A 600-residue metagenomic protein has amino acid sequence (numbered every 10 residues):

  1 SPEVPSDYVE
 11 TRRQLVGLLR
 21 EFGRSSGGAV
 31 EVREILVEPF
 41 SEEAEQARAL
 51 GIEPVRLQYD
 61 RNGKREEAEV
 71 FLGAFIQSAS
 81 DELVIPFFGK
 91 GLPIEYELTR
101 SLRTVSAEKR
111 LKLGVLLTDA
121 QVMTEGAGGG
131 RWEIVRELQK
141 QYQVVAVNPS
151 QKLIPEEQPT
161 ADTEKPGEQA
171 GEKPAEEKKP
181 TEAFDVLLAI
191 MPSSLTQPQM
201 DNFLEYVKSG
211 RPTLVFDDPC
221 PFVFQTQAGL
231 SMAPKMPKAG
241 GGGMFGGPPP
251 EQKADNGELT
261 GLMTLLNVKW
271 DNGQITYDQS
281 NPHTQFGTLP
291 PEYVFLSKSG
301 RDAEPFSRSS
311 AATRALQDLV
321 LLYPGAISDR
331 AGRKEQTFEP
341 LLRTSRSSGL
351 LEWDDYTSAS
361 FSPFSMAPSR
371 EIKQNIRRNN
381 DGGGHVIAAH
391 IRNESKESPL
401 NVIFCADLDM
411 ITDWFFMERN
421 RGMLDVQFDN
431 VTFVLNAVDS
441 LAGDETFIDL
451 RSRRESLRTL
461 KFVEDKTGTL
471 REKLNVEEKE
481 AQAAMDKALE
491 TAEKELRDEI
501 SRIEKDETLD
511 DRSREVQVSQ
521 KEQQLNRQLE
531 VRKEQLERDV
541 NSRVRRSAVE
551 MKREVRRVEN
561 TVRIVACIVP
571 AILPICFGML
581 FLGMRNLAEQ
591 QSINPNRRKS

Functional and structural regions predicted by a protein language model:
S1-M200, D218, V463-E477, Q482 (+3 more regions): Juxtamembrane extramembrane loops of integral membrane proteins
P2, L117, E418-N420, E554 (+2 more regions): Glycine- and acidic
V32, L102, L341, C405 (+1 more regions): Residue-level signature of catalytic and energy-coupling elements of molecular machines, predominantly ATP/GTP-dependent
A107, T124-T459, K466, E472: Acidic, S/T/G-rich, low-cysteine, solvent-exposed domains in lumenal/extracellular/periplasmic regions of secretory
I403, N430-V431, N436-F447, E464-A481 (+2 more regions): C-terminal substrate/ligand-recognition segments
R454-D465, R538-C567: Short, aromatic-rich amphipathic segments at membrane interfaces that lie adjacent to a transmembrane helix or signal
P574-S600: Juxtamembrane interface at the cytosolic side of transmembrane helices
